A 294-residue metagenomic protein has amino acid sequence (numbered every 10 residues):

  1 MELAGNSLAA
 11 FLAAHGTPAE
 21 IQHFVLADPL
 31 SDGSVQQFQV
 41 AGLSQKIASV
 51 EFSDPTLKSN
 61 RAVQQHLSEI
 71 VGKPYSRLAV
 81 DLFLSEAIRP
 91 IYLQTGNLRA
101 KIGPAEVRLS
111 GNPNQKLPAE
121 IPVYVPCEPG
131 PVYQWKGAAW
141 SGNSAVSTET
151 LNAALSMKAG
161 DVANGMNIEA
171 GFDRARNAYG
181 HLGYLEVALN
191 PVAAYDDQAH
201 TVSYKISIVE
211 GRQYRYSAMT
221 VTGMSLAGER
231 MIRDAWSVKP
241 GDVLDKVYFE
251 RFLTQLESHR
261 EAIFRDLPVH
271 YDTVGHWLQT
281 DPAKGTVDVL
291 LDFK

Functional and structural regions predicted by a protein language model:
M1-K294: Periplasmic polypeptide-binding modules associated with outer-membrane biogenesis and secretion
